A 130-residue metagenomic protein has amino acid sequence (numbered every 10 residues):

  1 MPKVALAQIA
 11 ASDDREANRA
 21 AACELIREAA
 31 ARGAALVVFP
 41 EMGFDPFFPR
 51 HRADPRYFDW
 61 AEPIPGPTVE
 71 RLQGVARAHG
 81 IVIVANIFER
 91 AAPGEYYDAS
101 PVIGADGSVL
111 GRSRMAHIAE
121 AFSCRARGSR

Functional and structural regions predicted by a protein language model:
M1-D13, V38, A99, R112: Active-site-proximal beta-strand elements of phosphoester/diester hydrolases
V4-A7, N18, I26-R56, A76 (+1 more regions): Active-site beta-strand/loop signature of hydrolases that rely on acidic residues for catalysis
A10-D13, G43-P46, A91, H117-A119: Feature marks short, surface-exposed loop/turn motifs that line or immediately flank catalytic pockets and channel
E16-A21, P65-G66: Glycine-rich anion/phosphate-binding loops
E41-M42, N86-E89, S113: Short, well-ordered beta-to-alpha junction loops that form the rim of enzyme active sites and present histidine/acidic
Y57-E70: A short acidic, glycine-rich active-site loop that binds or catalyzes chemistry on phosphate/adenosine moieties
I64, G74, R90-R130: Active-site catalytic loop in hydrolytic enzyme cores
T68-I83, I87: A structural motif corresponding to the C-terminal end of an alpha-helix and its immediate exit/capping segment
